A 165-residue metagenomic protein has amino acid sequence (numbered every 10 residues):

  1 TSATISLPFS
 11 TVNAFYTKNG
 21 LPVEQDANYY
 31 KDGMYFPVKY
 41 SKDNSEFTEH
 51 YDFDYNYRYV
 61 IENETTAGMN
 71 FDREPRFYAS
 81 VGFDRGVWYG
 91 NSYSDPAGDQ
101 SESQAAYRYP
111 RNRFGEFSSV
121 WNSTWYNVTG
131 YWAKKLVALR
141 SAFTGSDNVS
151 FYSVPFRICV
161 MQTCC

Functional and structural regions predicted by a protein language model:
T1, M69-G82, A138-C165: Extended, hydrophobic/aromatic-rich amphipathic alpha-helical segments that build helical scaffolds
T1-G115: An aromatic- and glycine-enriched ligand-binding surface/loop that stacks and positions planar moieties
G98, R108-P155: Active-site beta-strand/loop architecture of penicillin-binding DD-peptidases
